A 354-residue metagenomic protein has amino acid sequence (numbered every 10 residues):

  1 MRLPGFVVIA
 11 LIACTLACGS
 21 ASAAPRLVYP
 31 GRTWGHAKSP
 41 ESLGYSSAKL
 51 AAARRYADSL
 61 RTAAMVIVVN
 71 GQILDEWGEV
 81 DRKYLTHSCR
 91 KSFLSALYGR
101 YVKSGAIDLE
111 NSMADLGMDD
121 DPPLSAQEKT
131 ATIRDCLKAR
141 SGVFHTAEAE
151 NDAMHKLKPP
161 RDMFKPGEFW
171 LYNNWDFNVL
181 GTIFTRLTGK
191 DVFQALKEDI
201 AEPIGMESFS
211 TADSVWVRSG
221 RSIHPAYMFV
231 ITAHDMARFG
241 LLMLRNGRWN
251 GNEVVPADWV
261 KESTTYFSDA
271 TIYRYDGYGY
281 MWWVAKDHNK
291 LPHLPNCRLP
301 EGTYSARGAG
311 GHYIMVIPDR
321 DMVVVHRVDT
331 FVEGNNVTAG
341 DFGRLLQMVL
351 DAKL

Functional and structural regions predicted by a protein language model:
V7-A17: Bacterial N-terminal signal peptides
V28-E41, A48-A51, R55, T86 (+2 more regions): Active-site-proximal loop and beta-strand segments within enzyme catalytic domains
K49-V80, I314-M315, D321-V325: A short, well-structured edge-of-sheet supersecondary motif
G71, L85-E110, C136, L180-F184 (+1 more regions): Active-site SXXK
K103-A139, T188-A226: Active-site helix/loop module of the DD-peptidase/beta-lactamase fold, centered on the serine-lysine SxxK catalytic
V179-I183, Y227-R248, H312-V328: Active-site-proximal alpha-helical segments within enzyme catalytic domains
S208, D213, Y266-V323: Active-site Gly/Thr loop motif
T303-L354: Structured C-terminal helix/loop/strand segments within mature extracytoplasmic catalytic/sensor domains
